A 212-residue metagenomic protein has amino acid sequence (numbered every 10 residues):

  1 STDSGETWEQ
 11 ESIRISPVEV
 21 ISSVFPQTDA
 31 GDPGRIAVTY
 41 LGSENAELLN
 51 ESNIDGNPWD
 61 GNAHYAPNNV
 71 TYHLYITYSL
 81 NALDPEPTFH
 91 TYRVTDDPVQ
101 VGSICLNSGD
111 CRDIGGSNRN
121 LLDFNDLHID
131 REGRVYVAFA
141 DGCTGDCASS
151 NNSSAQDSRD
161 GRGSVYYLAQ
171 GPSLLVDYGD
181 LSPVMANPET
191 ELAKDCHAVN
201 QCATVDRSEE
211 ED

Functional and structural regions predicted by a protein language model:
S1-D212: Extracellular, repeat-based ectodomains that mediate carbohydrate processing or recognition
